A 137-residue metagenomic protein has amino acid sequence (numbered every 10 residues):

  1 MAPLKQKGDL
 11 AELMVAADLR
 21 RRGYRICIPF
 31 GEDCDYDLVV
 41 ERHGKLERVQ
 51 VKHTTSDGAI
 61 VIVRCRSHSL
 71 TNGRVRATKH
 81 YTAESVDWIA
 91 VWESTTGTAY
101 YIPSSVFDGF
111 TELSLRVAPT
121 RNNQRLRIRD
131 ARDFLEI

Functional and structural regions predicted by a protein language model:
M1-C34, V40-I137: Mixed-charge (Asp/Glu-Lys/Arg
